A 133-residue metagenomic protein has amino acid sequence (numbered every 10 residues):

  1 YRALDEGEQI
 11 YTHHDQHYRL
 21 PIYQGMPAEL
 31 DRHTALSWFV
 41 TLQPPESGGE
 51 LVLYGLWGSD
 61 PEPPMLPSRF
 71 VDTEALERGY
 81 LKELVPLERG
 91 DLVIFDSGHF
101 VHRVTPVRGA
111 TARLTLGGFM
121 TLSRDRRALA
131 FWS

Functional and structural regions predicted by a protein language model:
Y1, L51-L53, V104, L116: Generic structural hydrophobic/aromatic packing signal, biased to beta-strands
Y1, W38-V40, L116-M120: A structural signal for short, well-ordered beta-strand segments
A3, L42, P106-R108: Short, low-complexity Ser/Thr-rich regulatory SLiMs
D5-L87, L129-A130: Catalytic core of non-heme Fe(II) oxygenases with the double-stranded beta-helix
P63-S133: Catalytic core of Fe(II)/2-oxoglutarate
